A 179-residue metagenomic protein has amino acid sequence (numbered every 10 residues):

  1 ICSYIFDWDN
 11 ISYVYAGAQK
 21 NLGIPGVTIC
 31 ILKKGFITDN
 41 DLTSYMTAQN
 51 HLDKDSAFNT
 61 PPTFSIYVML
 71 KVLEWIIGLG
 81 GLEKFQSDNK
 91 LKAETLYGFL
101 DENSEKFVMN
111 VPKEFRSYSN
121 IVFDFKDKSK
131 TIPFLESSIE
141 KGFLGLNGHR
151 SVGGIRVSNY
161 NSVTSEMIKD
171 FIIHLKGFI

Functional and structural regions predicted by a protein language model:
I1-F6: Catalytic PLP-binding core of fold-type I/II PLP enzymes
D7-Q19: Conserved active-site segment immediately N-terminal to the catalytic lysine that forms the internal aldimine
A18-Y97, P112: Active-site C-terminal subdomain of aminotransferase-like
L32, F123-D127, N159-N161: Short beta-strand-to-loop capping motifs
K106-S138: Conserved PLP-binding catalytic core of the aspartate aminotransferase-like
I132-K141, D170-K176: Short amphipathic alpha-helices in soluble, non-transmembrane regions that often serve as interface/regulatory elements
K141-N159: Conserved PLP cofactor-binding pocket of PLP-dependent enzymes
G153-I179: PLP-dependent enzyme catalytic core of the Aspartate aminotransferase-like
